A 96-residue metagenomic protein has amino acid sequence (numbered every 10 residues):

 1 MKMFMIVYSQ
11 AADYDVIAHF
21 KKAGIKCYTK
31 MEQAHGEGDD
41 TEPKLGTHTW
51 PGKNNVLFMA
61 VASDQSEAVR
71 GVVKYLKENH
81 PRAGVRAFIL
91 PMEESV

Functional and structural regions predicted by a protein language model:
M1-V96: Positively charged, small/polar-rich N-terminal and surface patches that mediate targeting and assembly and bind
